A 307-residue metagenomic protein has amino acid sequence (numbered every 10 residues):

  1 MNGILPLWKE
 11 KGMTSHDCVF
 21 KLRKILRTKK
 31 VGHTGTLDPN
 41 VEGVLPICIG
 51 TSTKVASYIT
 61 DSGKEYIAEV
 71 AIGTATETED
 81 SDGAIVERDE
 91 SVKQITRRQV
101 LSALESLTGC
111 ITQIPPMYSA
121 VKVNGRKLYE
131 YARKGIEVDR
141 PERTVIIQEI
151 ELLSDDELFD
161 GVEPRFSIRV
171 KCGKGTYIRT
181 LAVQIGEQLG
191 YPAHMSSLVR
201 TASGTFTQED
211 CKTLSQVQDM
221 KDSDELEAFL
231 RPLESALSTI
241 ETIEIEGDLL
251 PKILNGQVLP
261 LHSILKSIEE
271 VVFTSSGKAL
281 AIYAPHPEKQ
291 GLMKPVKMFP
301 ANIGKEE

Functional and structural regions predicted by a protein language model:
M1-G173, I178-R179, Q184-C211: Catalytic cores of RNA-modifying enzymes
M1-H33, L37, V41-V44, S62 (+3 more regions): Accessory RNA 3′-end/elbow-binding domains used by RNA modification enzymes
